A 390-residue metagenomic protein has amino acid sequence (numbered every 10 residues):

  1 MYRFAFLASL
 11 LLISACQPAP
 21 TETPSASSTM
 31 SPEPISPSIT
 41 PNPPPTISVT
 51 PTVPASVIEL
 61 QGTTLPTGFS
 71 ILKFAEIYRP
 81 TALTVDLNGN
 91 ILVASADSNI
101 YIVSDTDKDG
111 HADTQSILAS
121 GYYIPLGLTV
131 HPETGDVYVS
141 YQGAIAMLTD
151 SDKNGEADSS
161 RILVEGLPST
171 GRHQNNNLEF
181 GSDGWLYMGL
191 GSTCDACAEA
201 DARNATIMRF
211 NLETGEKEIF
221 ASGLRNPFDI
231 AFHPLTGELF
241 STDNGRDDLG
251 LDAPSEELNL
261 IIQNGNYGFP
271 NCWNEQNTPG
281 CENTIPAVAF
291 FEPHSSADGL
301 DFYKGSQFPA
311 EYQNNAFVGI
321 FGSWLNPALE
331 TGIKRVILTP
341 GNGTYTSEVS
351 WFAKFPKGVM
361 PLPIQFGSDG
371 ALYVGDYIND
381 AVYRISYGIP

Functional and structural regions predicted by a protein language model:
L12-A15: C-terminal motif of bacterial Sec signal peptides marking the signal peptidase cleavage site
Q17-A19: Bacterial signal peptide processing site
P41-L65, N175, S192-D195, A202-A205 (+6 more regions): Beta-propeller domain segments
K73-Y78, I117-Y123, L163-T170, I219-G223 (+2 more regions): Surface loop/turn motifs at the tips and blade-to-blade linkers of beta-strand repeat domains
N90-A94, D136-V139, W185-G189, E238-T242 (+3 more regions): Conserved beta-propeller blade signature
K108-T114, S151-G155: Acidic, glycine-anchored loop motifs typical of Ca2+
G143-G181, G189-S192: Asp-box/WD-like beta-propeller blade repeats and closely related beta-sheet repeat scaffolds
